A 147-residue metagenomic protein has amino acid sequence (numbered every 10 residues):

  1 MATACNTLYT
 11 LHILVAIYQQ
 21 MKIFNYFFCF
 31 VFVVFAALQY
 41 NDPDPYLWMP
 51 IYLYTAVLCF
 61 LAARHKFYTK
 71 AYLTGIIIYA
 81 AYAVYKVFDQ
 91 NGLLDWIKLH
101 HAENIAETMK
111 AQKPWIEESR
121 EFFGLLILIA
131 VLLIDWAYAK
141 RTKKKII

Functional and structural regions predicted by a protein language model:
L11-L14, Q19: Short hydrophobic targeting helices and cationic amphipathic motifs that mediate membrane/organellar targeting
Q20-F30, F35-I147: Domain-scale activation on soluble regions of proteins
